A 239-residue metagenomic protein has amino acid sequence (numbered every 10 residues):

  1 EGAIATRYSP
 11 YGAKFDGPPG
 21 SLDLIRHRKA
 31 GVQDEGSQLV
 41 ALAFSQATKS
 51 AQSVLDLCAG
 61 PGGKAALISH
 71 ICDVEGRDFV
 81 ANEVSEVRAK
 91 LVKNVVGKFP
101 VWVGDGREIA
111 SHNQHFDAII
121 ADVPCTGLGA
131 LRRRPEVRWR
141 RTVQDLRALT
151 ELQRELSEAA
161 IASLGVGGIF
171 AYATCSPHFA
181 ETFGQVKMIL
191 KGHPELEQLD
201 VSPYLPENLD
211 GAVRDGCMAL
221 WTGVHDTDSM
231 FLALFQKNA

Functional and structural regions predicted by a protein language model:
E1-A239: S-adenosylmethionine
